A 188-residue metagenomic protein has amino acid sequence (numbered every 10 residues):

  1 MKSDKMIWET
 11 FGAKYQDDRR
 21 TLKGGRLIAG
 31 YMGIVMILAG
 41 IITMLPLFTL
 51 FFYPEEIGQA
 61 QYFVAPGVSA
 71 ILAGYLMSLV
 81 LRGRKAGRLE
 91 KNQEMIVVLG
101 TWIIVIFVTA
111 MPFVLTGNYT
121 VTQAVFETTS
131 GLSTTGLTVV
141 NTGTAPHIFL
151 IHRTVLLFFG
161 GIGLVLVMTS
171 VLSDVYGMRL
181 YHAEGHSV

Functional and structural regions predicted by a protein language model:
M1-V188: Membrane-proximal intracellular helices of multi-pass ion channels
